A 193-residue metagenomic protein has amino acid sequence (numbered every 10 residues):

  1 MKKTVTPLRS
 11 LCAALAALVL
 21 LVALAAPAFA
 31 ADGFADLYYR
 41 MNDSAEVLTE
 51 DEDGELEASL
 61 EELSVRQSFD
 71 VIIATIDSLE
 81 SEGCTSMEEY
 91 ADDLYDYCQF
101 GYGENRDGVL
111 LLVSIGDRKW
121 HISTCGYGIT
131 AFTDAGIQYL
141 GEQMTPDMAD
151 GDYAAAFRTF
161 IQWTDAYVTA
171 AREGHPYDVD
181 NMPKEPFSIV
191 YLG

Functional and structural regions predicted by a protein language model:
K2-L15: Bacterial N-terminal signal peptides that target proteins for export
T6, L20-A23, L48: N-terminal non-cleavable signal-anchor helices
A13, V190-G193: Hydrophobic H-region at the start of alpha-helical membrane spans
A13-A25: Bacterial N-terminal signal peptides
F29-Y191: Folded, non-transmembrane soluble domains that reside on the lumenal/extracytoplasmic side of membranes
